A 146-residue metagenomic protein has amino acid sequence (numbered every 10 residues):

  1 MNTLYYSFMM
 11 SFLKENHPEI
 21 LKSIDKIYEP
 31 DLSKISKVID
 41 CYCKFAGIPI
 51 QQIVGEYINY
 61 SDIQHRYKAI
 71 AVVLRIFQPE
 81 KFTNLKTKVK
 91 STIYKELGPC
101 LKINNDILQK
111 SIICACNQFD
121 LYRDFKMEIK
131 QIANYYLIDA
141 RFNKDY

Functional and structural regions predicted by a protein language model:
M1-Q51: General nucleic-acid-binding
T3, L137-Y146: Short acidic DE-rich linear segments
K34, V38, R66-A69, I107: Residue-level detector of well-ordered alpha-helical segments, enriched for hydrophobic/aromatic packing positions
Q51-K95: Basic amphipathic recognition helices
P79-T87, L108-Q109, Q118-F125: Short, solvent-exposed secondary-structure capping/transition elements
I93-S111: Short, basic interhelical loop/turn and adjoining N-cap of the next helix at nucleic-acid- or acidic-partner-contacting
N117-R141: Short Lys/Arg-enriched helix C-cap and helix-to-coil transition segments that create basic nucleic-acid-contact patches
